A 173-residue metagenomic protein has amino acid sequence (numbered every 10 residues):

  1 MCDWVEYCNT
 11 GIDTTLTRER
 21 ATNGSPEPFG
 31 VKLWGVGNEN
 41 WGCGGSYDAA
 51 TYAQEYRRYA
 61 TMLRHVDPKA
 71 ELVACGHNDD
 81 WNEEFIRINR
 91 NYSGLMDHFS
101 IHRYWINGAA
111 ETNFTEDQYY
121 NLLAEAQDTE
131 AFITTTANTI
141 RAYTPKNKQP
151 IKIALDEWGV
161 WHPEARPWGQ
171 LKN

Functional and structural regions predicted by a protein language model:
M1, V36, Y52: Aromatic-rich carbohydrate-recognition surfaces in CAZymes
M1-C2, D13, P26, W168: Intrinsically disordered, low-complexity regions
M1-I12, K69, S93-G94: Carboxylate/His-rich catalytic cores and anion/metal-binding grooves
C8, T14-D48, H102-G108, N147-V160: Active-site groove signature of glycoside hydrolases
D48-N173: Noncatalytic carbohydrate-binding groove/subsite architecture in carbohydrate-active enzymes
